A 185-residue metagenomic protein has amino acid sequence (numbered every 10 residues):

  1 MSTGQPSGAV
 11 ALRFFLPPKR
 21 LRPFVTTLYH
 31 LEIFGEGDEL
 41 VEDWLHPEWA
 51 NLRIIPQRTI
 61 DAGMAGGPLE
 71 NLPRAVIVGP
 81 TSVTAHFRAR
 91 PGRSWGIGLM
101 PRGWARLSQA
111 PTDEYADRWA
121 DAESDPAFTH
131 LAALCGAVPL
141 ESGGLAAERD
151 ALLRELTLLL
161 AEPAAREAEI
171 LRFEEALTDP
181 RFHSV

Functional and structural regions predicted by a protein language model:
M1-H183: Alpha-helical bundle regulatory/interaction domains
